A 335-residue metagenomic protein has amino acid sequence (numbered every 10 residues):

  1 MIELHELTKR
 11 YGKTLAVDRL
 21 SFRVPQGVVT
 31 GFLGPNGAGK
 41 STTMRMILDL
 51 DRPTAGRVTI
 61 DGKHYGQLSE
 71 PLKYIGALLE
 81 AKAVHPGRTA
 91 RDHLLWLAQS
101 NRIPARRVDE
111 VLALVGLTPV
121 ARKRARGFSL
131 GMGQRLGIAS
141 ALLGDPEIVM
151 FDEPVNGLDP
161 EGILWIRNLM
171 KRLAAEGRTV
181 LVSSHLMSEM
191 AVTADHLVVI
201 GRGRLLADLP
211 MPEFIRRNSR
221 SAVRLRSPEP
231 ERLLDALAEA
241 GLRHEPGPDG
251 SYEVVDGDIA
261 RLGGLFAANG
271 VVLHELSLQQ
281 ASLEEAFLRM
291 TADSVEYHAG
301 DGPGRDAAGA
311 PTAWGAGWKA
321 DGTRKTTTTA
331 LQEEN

Functional and structural regions predicted by a protein language model:
I2, K9-G201: ABC transporter nucleotide-binding domains
H5, R226, S277-Q279: Solvent-exposed beta-strand sheet faces enriched in polar/charged residues
G66, H85, I103, S188 (+4 more regions): Short alpha-helical
N101, N218, G241, Q280 (+1 more regions): Conserved NTP-handling cores and scaffolds of large molecular machines
E110, P210-R216, G300-G302: Short, flexible cytosolic linker that couples an ABC transmembrane/permease module to its adjacent nucleotide-binding
R167-G257: ABC transporter nucleotide-binding domain
G257-N335: C-terminal coupling/interaction segments
